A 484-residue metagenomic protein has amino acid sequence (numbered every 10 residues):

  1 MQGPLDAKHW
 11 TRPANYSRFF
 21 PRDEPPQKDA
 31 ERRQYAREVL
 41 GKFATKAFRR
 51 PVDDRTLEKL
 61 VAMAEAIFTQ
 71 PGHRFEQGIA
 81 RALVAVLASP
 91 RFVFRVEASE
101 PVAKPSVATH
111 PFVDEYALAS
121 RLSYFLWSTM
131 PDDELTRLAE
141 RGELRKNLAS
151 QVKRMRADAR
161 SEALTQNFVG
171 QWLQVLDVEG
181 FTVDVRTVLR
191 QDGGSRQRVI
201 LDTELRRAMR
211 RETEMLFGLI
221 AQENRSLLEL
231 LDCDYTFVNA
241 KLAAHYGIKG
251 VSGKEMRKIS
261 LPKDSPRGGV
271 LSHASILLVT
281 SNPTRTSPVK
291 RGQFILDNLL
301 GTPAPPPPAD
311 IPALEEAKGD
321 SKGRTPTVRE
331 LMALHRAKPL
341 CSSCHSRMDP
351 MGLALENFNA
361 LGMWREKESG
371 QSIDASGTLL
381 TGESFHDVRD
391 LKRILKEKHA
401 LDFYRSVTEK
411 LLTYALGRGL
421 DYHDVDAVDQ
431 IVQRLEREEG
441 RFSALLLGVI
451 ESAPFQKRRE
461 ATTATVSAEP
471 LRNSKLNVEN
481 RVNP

Functional and structural regions predicted by a protein language model:
M1-P25: Extended acidic/polar, glycine-enriched regions that form or flank non-catalytic beta-rich accessory modules
T11-N15, V52-E58, E76-A80, F94-E100 (+10 more regions): Short coil/turn segments at secondary-structure boundaries
P21-A82, P90: A conserved hydrophobic secondary-structure block that centers on an alpha-helix together with its immediately flanking
V39-A47, L60-A64, I79-L87, A119-S123 (+9 more regions): Short alpha-helical scaffolding segments that buttress acidic/His motifs in well-ordered protein cores
R55, G72-E76, R95, P105-A119 (+3 more regions): Extended, well-ordered alpha-helical scaffold/bundle regions in very large, multi-domain proteins
I67, A243, K258-D402, A415 (+3 more regions): Sequence context surrounding c-type heme c attachment/ligation sites in exported
E140, K146-F294, A304-P305, V482: A cross-family structural signal marking well-folded subdomains
L471-N480: Short, basic, low-complexity termini and linkers enriched in Ser/Thr/Gly/Pro that act as targeting/leader peptides
